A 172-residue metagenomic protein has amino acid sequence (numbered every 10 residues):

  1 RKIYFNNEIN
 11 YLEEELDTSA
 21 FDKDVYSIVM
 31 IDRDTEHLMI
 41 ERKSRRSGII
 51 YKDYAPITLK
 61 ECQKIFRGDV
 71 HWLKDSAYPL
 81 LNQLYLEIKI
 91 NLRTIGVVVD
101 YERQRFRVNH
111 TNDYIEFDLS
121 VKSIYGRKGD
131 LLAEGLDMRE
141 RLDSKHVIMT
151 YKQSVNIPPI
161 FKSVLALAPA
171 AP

Functional and structural regions predicted by a protein language model:
R1-P172: Phosphate-end processing signature that detects enzymes handling 5′-triphosphorylated RNA and polyphosphate
